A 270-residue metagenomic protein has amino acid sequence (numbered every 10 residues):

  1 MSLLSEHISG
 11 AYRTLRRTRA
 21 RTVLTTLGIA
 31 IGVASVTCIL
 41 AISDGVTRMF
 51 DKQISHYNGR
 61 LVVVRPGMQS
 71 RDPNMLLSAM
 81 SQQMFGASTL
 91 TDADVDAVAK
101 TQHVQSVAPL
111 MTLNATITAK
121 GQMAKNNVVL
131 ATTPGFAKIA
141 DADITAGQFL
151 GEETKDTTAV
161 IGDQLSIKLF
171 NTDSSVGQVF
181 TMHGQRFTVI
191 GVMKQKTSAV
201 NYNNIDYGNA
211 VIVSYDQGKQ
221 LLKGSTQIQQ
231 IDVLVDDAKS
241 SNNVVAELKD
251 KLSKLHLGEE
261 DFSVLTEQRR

Functional and structural regions predicted by a protein language model:
M1-V33: N-terminal Sec/SRP start-transfer signal
Y12, R16, D44-T47, D51 (+1 more regions): Alpha-helical membrane-interface segments at transmembrane helix boundaries
A20-R48, I54: Short, strongly hydrophobic transmembrane alpha-helices
D44-N127, K219-Q220, N243, D250 (+1 more regions): Hydrophobic, regular-secondary-structure patches
L110-L113, T118-T226: Hydrophobic secondary-structure segments that place a key small or acidic residue at a functional site
V192, G208, Y215-E267: "Rare, low-scoring activations can occur in soluble or secreted enzymes where short amphipathic helices or signal
T197, E267-R270: Helix-start (N-cap) segments at beta->loop->alpha junctions that couple sensory/regulatory domains to adjoining helices
